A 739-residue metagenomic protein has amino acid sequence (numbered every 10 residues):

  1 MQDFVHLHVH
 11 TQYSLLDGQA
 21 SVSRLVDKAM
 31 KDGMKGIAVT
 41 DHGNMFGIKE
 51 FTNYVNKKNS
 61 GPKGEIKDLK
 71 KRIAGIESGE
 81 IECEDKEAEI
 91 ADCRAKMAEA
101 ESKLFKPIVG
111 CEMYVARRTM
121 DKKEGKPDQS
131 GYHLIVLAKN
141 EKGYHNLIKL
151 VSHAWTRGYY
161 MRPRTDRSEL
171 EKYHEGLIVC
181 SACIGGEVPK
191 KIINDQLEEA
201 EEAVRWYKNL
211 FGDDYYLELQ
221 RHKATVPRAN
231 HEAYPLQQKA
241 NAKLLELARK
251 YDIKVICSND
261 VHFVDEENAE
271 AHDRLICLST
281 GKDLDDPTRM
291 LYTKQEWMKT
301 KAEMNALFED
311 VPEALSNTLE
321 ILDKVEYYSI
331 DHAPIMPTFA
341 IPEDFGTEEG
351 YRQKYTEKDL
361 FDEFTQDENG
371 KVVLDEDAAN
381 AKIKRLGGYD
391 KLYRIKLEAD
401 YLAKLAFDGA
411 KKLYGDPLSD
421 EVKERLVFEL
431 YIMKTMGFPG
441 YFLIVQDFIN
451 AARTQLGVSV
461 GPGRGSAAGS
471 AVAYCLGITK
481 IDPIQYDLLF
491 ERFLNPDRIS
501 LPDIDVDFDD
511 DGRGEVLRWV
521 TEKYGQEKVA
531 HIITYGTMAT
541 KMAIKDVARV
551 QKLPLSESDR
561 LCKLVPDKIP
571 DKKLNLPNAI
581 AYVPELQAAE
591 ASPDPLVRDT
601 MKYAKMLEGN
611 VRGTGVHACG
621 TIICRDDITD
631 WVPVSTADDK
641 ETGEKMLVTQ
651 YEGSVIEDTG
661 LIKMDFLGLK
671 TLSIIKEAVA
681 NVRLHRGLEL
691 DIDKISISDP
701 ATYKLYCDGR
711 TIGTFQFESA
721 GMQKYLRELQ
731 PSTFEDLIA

Functional and structural regions predicted by a protein language model:
M1-A739: Alpha-helical scaffold/interaction cores of sigma-54-like transcription cofactors and many family A DNA polymerases
